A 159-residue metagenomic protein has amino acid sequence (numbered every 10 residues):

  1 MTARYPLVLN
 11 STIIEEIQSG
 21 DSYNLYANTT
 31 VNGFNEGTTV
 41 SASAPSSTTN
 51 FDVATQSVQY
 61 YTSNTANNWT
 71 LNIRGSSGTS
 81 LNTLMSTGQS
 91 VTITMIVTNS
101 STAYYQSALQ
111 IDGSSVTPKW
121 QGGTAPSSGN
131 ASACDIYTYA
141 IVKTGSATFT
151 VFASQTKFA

Functional and structural regions predicted by a protein language model:
T2-T55: Intrinsic low-complexity, repeat-rich intrinsically disordered segments enriched in small/flexible residues
A3, D21-N24, Q59, T102-A103 (+1 more regions): Intrinsically disordered, low-complexity segments enriched in small/polar residues
L7, Q59, V91-M95: Conserved short hydrophobic patches within well-ordered secondary structure
D21, S57, Q89-V91: Surface-exposed loop/turn positions
T55-Y61: Short carbohydrate-recognition loop motifs
N64-A159: Acidic, glycine/polar-enriched metal-coordinating patches/loops that mediate binding to polyanionic ligands
